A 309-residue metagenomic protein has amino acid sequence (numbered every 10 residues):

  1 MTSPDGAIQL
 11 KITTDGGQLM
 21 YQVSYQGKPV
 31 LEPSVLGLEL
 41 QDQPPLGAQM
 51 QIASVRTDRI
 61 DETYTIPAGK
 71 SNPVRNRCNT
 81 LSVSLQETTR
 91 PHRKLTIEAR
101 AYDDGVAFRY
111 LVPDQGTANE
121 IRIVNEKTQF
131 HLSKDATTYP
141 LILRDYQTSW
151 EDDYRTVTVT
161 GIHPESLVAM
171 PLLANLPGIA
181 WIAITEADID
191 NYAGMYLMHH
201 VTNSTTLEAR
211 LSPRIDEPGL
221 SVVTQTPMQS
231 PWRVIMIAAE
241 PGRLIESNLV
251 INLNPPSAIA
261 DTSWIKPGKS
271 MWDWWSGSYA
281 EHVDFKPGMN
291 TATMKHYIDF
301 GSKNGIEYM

Functional and structural regions predicted by a protein language model:
M1-S257: N-terminal accessory beta-strand-rich subdomains and adjacent acidic, glycine-rich linkers that precede catalytic cores
Q225-Y308: An acidic-aromatic substrate-binding cleft motif
